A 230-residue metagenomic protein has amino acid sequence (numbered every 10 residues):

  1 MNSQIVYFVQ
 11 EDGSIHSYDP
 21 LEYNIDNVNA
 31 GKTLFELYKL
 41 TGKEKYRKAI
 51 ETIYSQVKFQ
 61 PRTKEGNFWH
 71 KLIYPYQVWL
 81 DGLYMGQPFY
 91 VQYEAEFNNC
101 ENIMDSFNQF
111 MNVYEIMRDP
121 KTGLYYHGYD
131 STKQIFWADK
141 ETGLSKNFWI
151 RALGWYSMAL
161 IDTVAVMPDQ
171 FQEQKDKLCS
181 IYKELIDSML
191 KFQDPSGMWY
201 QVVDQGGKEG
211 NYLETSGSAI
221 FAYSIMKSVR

Functional and structural regions predicted by a protein language model:
M1-R230: Glycan-recognition and catalytic cores of secretory/periplasmic carbohydrate-active enzymes
